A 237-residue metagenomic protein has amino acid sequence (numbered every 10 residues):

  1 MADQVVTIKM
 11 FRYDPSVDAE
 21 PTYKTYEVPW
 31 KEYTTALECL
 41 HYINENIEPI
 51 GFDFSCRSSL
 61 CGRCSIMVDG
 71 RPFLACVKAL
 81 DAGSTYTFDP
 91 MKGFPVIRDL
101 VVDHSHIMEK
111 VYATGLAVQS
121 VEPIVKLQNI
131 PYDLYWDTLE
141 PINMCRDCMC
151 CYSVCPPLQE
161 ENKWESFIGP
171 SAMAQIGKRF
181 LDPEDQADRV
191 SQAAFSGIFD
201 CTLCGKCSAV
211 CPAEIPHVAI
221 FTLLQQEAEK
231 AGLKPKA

Functional and structural regions predicted by a protein language model:
A2-V111, P156, E161: Iron-sulfur-associated redox domains of electron-transfer enzymes in respiratory and anaerobic energy metabolism
T34-N46, P90-A237: Ferredoxin-type iron-sulfur electron-transfer modules in oxidoreductases and energy-metabolism complexes
